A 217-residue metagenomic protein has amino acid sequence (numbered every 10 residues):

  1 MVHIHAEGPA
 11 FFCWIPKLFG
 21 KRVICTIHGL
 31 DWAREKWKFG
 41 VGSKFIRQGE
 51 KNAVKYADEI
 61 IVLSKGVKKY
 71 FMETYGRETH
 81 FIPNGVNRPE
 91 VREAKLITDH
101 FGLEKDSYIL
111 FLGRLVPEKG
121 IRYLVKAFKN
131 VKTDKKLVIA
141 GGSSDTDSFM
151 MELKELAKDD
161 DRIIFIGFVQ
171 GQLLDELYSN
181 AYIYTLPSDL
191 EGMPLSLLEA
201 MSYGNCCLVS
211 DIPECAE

Functional and structural regions predicted by a protein language model:
I4-P9: Short His-centered aromatic/hydrophobic patch
L18, G42-I60: Membrane-proximal helix-turn-helix segments that form the acceptor-binding/catalytic region of lipid-linked
G66, G85: Carbohydrate-associated surface elements
S107, F111, V116-N130, M151: A conserved mid-protein helix/loop that constitutes part of the nucleotide-sugar donor-binding site
M150-V169: Nucleotide-activated donor-binding/catalytic signature segment of Leloir-type glycosyltransferases, i.e., the conserved
F168-V169, E176-A181: Short alpha-helical donor nucleotide-sugar binding micro-motif in glycosyltransferases
D189: Aromatic "clamp/platform" in nucleotide-sugar-dependent glycosyltransferases that forms part of the donor/acceptor
C206-V209: Short hydrophobic beta-strand element within catalytic cores of glycosyltransferases and related nucleotide-activated
